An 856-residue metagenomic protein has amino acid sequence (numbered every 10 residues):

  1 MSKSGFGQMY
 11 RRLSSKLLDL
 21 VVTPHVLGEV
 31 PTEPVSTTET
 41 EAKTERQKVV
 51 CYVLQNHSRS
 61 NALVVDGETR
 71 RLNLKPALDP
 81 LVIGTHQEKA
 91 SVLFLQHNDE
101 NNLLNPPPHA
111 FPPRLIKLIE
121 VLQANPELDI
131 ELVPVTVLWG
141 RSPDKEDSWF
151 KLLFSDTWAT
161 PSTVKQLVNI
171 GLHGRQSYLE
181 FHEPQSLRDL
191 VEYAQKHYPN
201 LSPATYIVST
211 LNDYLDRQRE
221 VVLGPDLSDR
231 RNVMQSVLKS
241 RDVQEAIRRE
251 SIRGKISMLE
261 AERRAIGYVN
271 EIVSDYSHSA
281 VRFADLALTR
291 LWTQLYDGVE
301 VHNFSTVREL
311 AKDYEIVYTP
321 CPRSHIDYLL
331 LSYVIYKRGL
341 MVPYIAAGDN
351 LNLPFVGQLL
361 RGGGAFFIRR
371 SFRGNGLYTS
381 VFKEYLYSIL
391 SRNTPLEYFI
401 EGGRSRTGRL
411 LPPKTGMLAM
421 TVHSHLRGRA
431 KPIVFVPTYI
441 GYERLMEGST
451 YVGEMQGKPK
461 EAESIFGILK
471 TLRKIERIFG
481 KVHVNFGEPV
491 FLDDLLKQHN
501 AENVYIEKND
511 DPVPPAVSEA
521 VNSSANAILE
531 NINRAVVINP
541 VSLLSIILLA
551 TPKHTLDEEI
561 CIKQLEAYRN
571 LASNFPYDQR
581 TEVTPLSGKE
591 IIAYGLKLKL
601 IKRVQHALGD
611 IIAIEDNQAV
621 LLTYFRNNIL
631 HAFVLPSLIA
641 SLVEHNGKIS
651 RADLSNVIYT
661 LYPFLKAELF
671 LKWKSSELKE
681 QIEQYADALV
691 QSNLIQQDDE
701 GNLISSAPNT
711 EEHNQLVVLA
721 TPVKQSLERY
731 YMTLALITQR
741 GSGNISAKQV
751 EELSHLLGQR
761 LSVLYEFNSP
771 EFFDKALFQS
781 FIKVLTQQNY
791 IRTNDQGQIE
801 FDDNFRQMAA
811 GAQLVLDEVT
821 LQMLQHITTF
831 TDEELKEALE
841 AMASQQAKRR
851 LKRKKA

Functional and structural regions predicted by a protein language model:
M1-A856: Membrane-interfacial terminal anchoring regions of lipid-handling membrane enzymes
